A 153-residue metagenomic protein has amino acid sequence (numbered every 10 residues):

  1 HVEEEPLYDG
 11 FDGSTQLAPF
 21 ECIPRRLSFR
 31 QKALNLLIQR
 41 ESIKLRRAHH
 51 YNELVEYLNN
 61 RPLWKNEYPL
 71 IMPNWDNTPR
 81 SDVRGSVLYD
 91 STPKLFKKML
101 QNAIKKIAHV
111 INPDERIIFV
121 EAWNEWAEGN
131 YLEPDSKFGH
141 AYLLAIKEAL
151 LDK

Functional and structural regions predicted by a protein language model:
H1-P93: Aromatic-lined glycan-binding groove of carbohydrate-active enzymes
P6-D9, K98, A141: Short, well-structured alpha-helical interface segments that form or flank functional binding sites
C22-R26, F96, I146-L150: Short, surface-exposed, polar/charged, turn-prone segments marking secondary-structure boundaries
I23, I38, I43, I71 (+4 more regions): Weak global preference for isoleucine
N52-V55, L100-A108, L143, K147: Generic structural signal for well-ordered alpha-helices, preferentially at hydrophobic/aromatic core positions
T92-P134: Substrate-binding cleft of secreted/luminal carbohydrate-active enzymes
E121, G129-K153: Aromatic-rich peripheral "rim/lid" segments of glycoside hydrolase catalytic domains that contact and position glycan
